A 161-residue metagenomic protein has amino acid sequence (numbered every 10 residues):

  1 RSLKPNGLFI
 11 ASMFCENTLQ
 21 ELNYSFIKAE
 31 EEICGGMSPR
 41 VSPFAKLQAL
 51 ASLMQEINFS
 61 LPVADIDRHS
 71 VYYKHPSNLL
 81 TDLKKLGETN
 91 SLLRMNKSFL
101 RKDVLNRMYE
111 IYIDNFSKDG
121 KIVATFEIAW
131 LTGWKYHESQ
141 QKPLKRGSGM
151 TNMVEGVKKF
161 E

Functional and structural regions predicted by a protein language model:
S2-L3: A generic alpha-to-beta junction signature in SAM-dependent methyltransferases
N6-H75, L86-S98: Conserved catalytic/acceptor-binding region of the Class I
S52, I57-S60, K74-E161: C-terminal lobe and adjacent flexible extensions of AdoMet/dcAdoMet transferase-like proteins
